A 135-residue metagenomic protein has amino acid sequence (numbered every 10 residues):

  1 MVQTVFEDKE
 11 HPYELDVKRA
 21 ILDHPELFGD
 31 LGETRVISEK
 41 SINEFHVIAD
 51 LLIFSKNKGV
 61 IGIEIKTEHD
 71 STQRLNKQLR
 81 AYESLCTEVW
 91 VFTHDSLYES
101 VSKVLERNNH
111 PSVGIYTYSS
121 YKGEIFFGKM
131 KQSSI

Functional and structural regions predicted by a protein language model:
T4-N57: Active-site metal-binding core of divalent-cation-utilizing nuclease and nuclease-like domains
E39, Y116-Y121: Conserved beta-strand termini and adjacent loop/short-helix elements that scaffold enzyme active sites in alpha/beta
S55-N57, S119-K122: Short acidic-glycine loop/turn motifs at beta-strand connectors
N57-G59, L97-Y98: Short, charged/polar surface micro-motifs in flexible loops or helix N-caps
G59-E68: Active-site ExK catalytic segment of metal-dependent nucleases
H69-N109, V113-Y116: Catalytic cores of nucleic-acid endonucleases
S120-I135: A conserved mid-domain beta-alpha-beta active-site/ligand-binding segment of alpha/beta enzyme cores
